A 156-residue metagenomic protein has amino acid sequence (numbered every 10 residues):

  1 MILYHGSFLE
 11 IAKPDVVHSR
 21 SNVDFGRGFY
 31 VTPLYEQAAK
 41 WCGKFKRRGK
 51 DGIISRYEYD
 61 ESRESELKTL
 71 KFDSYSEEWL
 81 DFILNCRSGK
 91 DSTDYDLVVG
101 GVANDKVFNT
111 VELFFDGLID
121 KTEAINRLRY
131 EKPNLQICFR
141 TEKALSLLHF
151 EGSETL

Functional and structural regions predicted by a protein language model:
M1-V23: Short aromatic-glycine-(Arg/Gly/Cys) micro-motifs in beta-strand/loop hairpins
L3-H5, Y30-V31, R56-E58: Short, conserved beta-strand segments within well-ordered enzyme catalytic domains that often line or immediately flank
L9-I11, K40-G43, Y59: Terminal, compositionally biased segments used for targeting/anchoring and flexible tails
I11-K13, A38, E66: A broad, structure-centric signal for solvent-exposed, well-ordered loop/edge residues that line or flank functional
R20-F45: Extended catalytic/binding region for NAD+/ADP-ribose chemistry, centered on the ART fold
V23-D24, K44-L156: Conserved NAD+-utilizing ADP-ribose enzyme module
